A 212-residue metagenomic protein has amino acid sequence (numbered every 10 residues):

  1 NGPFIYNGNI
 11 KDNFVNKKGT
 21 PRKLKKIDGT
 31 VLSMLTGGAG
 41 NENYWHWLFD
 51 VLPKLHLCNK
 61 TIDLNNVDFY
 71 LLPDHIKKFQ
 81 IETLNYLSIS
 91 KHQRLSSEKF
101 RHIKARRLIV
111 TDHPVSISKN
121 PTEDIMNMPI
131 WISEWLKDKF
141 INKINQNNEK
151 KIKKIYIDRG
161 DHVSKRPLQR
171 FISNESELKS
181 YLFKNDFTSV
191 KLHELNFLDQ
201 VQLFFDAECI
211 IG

Functional and structural regions predicted by a protein language model:
N1-G212: The feature primarily captures lumenal catalytic ectodomains of type II secretory-pathway glycosyltransferases
